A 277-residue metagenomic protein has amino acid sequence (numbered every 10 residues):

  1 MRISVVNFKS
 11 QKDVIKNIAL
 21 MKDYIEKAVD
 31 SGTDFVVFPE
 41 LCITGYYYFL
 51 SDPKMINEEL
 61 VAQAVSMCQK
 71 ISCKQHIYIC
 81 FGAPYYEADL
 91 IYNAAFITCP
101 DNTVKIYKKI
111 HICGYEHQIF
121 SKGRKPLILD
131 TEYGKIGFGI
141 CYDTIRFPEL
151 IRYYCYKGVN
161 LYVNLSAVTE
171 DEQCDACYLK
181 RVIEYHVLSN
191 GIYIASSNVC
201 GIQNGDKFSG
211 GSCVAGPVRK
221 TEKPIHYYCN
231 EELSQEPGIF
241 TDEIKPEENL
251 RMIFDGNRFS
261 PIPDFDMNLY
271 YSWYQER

Functional and structural regions predicted by a protein language model:
M1-S4: Extreme N-terminal starter segment of soluble prokaryotic enzymes
N7-V14: Short polar catalytic/cofactor-binding loops
V14, D23-P100, T169-I192: Cys-nucleophile CN-hydrolase/nitrilase-fold catalytic domain and related Cys-dependent amidase chemistry that acts on
K16-I25, R146-R152: Short, acidic/polar
V36-E40, I79-A83, Y107, G139-I140 (+2 more regions): Active-site neighborhood of phospho(di)ester-bond hydrolases with catalytic His/Asp-centered motifs
Q63-Y78, I145-E236: CN hydrolase (nitrilase-like) catalytic-core segments centered on the catalytic cysteine and neighboring Lys/Glu
Y86-L161, S166, E170-V182, R258-F259: Active-site catalytic loop in hydrolytic enzyme cores
I128, C200-R277: C-terminal beta-strand edge segments of enzyme domains
